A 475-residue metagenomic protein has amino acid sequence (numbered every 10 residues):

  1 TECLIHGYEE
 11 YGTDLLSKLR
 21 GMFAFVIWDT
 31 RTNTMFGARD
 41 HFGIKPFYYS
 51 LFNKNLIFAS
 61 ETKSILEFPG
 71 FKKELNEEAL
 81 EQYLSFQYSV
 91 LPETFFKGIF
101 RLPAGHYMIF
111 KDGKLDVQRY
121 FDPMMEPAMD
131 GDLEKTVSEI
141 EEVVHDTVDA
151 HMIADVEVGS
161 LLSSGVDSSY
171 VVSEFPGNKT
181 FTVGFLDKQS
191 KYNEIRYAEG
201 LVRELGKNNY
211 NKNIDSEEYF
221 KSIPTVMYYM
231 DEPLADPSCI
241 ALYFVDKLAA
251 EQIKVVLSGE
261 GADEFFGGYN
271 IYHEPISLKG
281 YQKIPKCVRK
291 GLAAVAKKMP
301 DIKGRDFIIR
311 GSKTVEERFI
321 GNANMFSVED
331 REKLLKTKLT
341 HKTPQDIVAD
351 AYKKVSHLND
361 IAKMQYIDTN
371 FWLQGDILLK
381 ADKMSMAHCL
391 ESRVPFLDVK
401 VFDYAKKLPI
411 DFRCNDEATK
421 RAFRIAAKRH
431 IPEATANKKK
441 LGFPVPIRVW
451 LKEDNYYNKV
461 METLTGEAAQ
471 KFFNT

Functional and structural regions predicted by a protein language model:
T1-M230, L242, D246, K428-T435 (+2 more regions): Cysteine-centered catalytic environments shared across enzyme families
D14, E67, G98-I99, P103 (+5 more regions): Adenosyl-5′-phosphate
M35, G304-F307: Conserved beta-loop-beta connector loops within the AMP-binding
M35-A38, L56-S60, I109-F110, V256-S258 (+4 more regions): Short hydrophobic-aromatic micro-motifs
H41, F244-K303, N359, W372 (+1 more regions): Active-site adenylate/phosphate-handling loop in enzymes that bind or generate adenylated species
P224-Y228, A250, Y272-E274, W450-K452: Short low-complexity, flexible loop/linker segments enriched in glycine and/or proline with clustered acidic
Y228, D301, R310-G311: Alpha-helical subdomain
E232-D236: Acceptor-substrate binding/catalytic loop of class I
